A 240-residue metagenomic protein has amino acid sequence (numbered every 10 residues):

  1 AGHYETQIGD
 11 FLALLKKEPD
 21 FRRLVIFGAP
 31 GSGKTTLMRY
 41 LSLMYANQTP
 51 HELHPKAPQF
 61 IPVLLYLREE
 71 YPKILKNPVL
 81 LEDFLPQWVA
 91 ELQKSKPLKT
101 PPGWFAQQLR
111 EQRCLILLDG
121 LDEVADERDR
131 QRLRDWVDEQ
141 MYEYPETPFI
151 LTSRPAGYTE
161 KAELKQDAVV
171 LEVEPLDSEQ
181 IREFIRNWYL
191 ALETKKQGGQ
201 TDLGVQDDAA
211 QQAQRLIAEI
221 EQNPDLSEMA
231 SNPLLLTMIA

Functional and structural regions predicted by a protein language model:
A1-A240: P-loop NTPase signaling cores
